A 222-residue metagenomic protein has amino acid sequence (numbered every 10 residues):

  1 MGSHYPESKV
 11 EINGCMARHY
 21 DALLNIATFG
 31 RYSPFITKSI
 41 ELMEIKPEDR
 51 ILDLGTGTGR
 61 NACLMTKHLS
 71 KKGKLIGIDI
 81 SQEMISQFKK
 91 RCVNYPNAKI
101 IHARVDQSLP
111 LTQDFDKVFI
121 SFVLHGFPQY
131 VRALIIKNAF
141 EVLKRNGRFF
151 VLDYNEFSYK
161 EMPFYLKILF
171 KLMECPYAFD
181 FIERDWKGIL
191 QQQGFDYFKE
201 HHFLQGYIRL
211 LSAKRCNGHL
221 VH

Functional and structural regions predicted by a protein language model:
M1-M43, R60, K167-F170: Conserved class I S-adenosyl-L-methionine
H4-E7, F150-Q193, Y197-L204: C-terminal alpha-helical "lid/dimerization" subdomain adjacent to the S-adenosyl-L-methionine
L52-L54, T58-Q107: Class I SAM-dependent methyltransferase SAM/SAH-binding core
S70, F127-P128, L143-R145: Helix-to-beta-strand junctions that scaffold the AdoMet/dcAdoMet cofactor pocket in Class I SAM-dependent enzymes
L109-V118: A short acidic, Gly/Pro-enriched loop at the edge of an enzyme's catalytic core that lines a small-molecule cofactor
K117-V131: A short SAM/SAH-binding and catalytic strip from SAM-dependent methyltransferases
A133-R145: A short glycine-rich, Lys/Arg-flanked "PGG" loop and its adjoining helix->strand segment in the class I
G194-H222: Core SAM-dependent methyltransferase catalytic element
